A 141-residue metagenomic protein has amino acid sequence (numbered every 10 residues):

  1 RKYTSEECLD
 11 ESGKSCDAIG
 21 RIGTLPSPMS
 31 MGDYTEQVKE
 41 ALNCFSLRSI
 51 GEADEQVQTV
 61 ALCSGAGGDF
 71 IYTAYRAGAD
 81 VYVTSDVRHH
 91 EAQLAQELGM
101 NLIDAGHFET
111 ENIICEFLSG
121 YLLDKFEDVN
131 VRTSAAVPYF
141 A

Functional and structural regions predicted by a protein language model:
R1-A141: Hydrophobic structural segments
